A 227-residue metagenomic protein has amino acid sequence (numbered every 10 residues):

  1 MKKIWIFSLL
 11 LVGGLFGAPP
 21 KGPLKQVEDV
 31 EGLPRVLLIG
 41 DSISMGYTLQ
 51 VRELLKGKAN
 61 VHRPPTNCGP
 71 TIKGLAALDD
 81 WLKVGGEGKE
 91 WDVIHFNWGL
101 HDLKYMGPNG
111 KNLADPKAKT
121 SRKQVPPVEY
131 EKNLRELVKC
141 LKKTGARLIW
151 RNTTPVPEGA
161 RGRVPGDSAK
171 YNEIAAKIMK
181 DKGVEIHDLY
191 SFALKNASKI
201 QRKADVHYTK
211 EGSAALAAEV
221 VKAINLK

Functional and structural regions predicted by a protein language model:
M1-I39, I43-H62, A76, K83-E90 (+2 more regions): N-terminal secretory targeting modules
K21-Q26, T48, P65, D115 (+2 more regions): Membrane-targeting and insertion segments and their boundary/processing signals
V30, G57-N60, I72-K227: Alpha-helical cap/lid subdomain in secreted, periplasmic, or secretory-pathway luminal O-acyl-processing enzymes
G46, G69, K170: Short alpha-helical
R63-P70: Short beta->alpha junction loops
